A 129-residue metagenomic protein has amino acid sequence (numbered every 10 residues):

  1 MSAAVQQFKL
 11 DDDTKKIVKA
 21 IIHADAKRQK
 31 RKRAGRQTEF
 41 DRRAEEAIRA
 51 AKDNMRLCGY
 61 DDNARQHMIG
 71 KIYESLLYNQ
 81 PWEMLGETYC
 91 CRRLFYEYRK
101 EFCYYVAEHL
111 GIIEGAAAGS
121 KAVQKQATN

Functional and structural regions predicted by a protein language model:
M1-D62, E114-N129: N-terminal interaction/assembly modules
V5-F8, T88-R92: Short, aromatic/basic-enriched loop-to-helix "N-cap" motif that marks the start of an alpha-helix at regulatory
C58, C90-C91, C103: Generic recognition of cysteine residues
Y60-Q80: Short amphipathic alpha helix immediately N-terminal
Y78-C91: Helix-turn-helix DNA-binding module
F95-H109, I113: DNA major-groove recognition helices of helix-turn-helix
